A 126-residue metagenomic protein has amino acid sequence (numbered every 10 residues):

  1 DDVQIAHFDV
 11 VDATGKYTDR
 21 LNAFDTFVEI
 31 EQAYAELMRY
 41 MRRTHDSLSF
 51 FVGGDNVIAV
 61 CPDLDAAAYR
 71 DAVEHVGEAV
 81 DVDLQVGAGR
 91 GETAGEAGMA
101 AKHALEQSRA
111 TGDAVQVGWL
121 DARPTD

Functional and structural regions predicted by a protein language model:
D1-D126: Regulatory and interdomain segments flanking nucleotide-handling catalytic cores in signaling/defense enzymes
